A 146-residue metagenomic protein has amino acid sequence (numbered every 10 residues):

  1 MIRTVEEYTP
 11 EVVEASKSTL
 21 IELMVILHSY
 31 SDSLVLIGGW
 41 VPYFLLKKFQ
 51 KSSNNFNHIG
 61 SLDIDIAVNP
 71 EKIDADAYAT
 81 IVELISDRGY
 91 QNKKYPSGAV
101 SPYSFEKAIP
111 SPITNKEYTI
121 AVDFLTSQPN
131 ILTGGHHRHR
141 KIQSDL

Functional and structural regions predicted by a protein language model:
M1-L146: Compositionally biased terminal segments of proteins
